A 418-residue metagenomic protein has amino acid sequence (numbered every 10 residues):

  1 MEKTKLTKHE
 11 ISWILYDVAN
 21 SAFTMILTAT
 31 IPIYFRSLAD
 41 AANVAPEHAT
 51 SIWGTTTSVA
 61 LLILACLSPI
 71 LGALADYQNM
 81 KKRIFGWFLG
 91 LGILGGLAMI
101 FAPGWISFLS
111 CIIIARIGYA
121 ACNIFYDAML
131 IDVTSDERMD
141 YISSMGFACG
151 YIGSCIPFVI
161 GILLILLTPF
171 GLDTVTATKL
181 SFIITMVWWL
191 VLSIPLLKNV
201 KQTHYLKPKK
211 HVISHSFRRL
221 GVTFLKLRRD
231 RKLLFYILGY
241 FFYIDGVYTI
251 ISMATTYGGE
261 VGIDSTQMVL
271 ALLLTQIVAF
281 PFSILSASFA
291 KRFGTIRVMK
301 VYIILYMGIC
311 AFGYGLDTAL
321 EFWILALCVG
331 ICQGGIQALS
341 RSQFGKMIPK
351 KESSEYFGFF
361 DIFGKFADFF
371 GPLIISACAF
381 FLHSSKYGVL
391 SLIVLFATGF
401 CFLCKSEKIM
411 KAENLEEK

Functional and structural regions predicted by a protein language model:
E2-I11, K201-I237: Juxtamembrane intracellular "pre-TM" segments in multi-pass secondary transporters
K3-L61, K232-G262, M268-A271: Helix-loop boundary and gating motifs at the non-cytosolic
A45-E47, I165-V187, A377-F396: A membrane-interface helix-boundary motif in multi-pass transporters
C66-M80, P281-T295, A379: Helix-to-loop junctions at the C-terminal end of transmembrane segments in multipass secondary transporters
R83-A98, R297-F312: Structural signature of the two symmetry-related core transmembrane helices
I100-I112, Y314-A326: Helix-loop junctions at membrane interfaces in 12-TM secondary transporters
S143-I165, F363-G371: Glycine-rich segments within core transmembrane alpha-helices of 12-TM secondary carriers
W188-N199, L390-K418: Multi-pass alpha-helical transporter architecture, strongest for 12-TM Major Facilitator/SLC carriers used
